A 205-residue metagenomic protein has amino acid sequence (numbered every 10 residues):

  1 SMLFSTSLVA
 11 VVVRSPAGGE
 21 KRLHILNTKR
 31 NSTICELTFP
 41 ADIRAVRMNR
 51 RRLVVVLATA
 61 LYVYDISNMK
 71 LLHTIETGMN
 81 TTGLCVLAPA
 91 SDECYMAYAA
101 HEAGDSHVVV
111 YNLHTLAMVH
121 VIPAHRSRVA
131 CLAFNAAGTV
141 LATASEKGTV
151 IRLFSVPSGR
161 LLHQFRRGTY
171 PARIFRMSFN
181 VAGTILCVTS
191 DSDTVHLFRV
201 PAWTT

Functional and structural regions predicted by a protein language model:
S1, A41-R47, M79-A90, C94 (+2 more regions): Canonical WD40 repeat/beta-propeller blade segments in eukaryotic WD-repeat proteins
S1-N49, V54: General structural concept
S5-T6, R50-R52, S91-E93, G138 (+1 more regions): Conserved loop/turn motif of beta-propeller repeat scaffolds
V9, L53, M96, L141 (+1 more regions): Hydrophobic beta-strand positions that form the internal "hydrophobic ladder" of WD40/Gbeta-like beta-propeller blades
H24-S32, V63-G78, E93, H101-V129 (+3 more regions): Per-blade loop-tip surfaces of WD-repeat and WD-like beta-propellers in eukaryotic adaptors/scaffolds
T33-A90: Asp-box/WD-like beta-propeller blade repeats and closely related beta-sheet repeat scaffolds
L161-V181, T205: Conserved blade-ending motifs and adjacent loop-strand segments that build the rim/top face of beta-propeller domains
